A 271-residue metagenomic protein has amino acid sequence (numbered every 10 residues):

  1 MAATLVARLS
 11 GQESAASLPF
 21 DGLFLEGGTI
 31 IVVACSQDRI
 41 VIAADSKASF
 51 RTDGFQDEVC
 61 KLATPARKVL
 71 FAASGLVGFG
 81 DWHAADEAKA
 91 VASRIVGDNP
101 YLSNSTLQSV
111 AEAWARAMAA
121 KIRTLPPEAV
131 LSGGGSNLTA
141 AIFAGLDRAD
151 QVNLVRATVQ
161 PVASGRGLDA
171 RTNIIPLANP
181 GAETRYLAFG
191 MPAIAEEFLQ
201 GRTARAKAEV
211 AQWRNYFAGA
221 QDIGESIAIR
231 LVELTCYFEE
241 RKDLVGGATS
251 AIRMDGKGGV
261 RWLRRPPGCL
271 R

Functional and structural regions predicted by a protein language model:
M1-R8: Bacterial N-terminal signal peptides
L9-R271: N-terminal nucleophile
